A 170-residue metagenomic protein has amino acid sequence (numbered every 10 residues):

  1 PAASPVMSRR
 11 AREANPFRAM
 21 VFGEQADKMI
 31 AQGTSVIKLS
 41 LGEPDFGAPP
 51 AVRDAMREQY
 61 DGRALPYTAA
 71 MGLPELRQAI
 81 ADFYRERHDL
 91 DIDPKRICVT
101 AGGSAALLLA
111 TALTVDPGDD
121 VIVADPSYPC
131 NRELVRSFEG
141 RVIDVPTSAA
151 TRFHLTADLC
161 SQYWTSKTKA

Functional and structural regions predicted by a protein language model:
P1, S40, I122-D125: Generic N-terminal simple sequence motifs
P1-S8: Basic/polar N-terminal segments that are highly enriched at the extreme N-terminus, encompassing both cleavable
S8, R12-G102, L109: N-terminal small-domain helix-loop-helix segment of the aminotransferase-like
M29, D54-M56, L107, E139 (+2 more regions): Hydrophobic alpha-helical segments
P94-K95, A112-A170: PLP-dependent aminotransferase-like
A106-L107, N131: Short, hydrophobic alpha-helical packing/hinge segments within bilobed ligand-binding/sensory domains
